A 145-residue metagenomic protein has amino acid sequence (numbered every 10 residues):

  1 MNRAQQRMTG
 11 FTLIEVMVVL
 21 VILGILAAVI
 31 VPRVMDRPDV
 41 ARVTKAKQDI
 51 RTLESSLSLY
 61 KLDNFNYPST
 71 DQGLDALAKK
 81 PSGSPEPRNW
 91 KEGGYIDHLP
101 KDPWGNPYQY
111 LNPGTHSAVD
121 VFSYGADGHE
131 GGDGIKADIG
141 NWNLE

Functional and structural regions predicted by a protein language model:
N2-Q5, V40-T44, S55-S58, N64 (+4 more regions): Short, surface-exposed interaction loops/tails
R7-V34: N-terminal single-pass transmembrane signal-anchor helix
V31, D36, Q72, K79: Phosphate-coordinating loops and pocket residues in cytosolic domains that bind phosphorylated ligands
R33-T52: Aliphatic-rich helix starts adjacent to a transmembrane/signal segment
L74-E92: Acidic, glycine-rich loop-and-strand cores that form catalytic or ligand-binding grooves in diverse globular domains
